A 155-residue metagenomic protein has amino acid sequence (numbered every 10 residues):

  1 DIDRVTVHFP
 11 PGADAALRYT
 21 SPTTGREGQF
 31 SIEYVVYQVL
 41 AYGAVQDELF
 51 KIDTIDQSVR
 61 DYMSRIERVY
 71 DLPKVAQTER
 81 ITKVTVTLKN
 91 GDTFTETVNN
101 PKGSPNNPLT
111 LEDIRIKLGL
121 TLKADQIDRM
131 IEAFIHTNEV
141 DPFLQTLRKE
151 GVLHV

Functional and structural regions predicted by a protein language model:
D1-V155: Terminal-appendage/accessory-domain detector
